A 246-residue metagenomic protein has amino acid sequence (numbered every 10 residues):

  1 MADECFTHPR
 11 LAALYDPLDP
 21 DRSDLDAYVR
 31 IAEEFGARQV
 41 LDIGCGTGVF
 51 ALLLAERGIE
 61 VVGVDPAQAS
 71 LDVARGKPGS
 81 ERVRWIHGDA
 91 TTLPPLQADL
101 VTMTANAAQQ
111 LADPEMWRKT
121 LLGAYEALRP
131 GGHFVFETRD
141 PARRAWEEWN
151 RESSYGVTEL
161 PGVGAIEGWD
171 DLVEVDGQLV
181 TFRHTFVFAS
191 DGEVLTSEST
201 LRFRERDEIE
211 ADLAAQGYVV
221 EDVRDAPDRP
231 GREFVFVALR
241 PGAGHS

Functional and structural regions predicted by a protein language model:
M1-G36: Conserved class I S-adenosyl-L-methionine
R38-G44: Conserved class I S-adenosyl-L-methionine
G48-T92: Class I SAM-dependent methyltransferase SAM/SAH-binding core
L93-L100: A short acidic, Gly/Pro-enriched loop at the edge of an enzyme's catalytic core that lines a small-molecule cofactor
T104-N106: Residues lining the SAM
R118-P130: A short glycine-rich, Lys/Arg-flanked "PGG" loop and its adjoining helix->strand segment in the class I
V135-E210: SAM-dependent methyltransferase
R202-S246: C-terminal lobe and adjacent flexible extensions of AdoMet/dcAdoMet transferase-like proteins
